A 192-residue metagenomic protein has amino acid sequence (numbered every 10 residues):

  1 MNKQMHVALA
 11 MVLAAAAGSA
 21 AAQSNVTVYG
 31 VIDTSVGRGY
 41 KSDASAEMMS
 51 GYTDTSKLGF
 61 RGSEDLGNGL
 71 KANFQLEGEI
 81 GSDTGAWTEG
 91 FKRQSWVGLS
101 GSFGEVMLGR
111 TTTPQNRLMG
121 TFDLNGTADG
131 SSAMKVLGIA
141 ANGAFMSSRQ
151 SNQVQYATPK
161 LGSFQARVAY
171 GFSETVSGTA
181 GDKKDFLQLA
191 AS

Functional and structural regions predicted by a protein language model:
M1-V7: Bacterial N-terminal signal peptides that target proteins for export
A8-A10, A20: Cleavable N-terminal signal peptides
A15-G18: N-terminal signal peptide c-region/cleavage motif recognized by signal peptidases
Q23-R38, A46-F172, K183, S192: Outer membrane beta-barrel
S42: Acidic/histidine-rich, surface-exposed loop or edge segments in extracytoplasmic proteins
